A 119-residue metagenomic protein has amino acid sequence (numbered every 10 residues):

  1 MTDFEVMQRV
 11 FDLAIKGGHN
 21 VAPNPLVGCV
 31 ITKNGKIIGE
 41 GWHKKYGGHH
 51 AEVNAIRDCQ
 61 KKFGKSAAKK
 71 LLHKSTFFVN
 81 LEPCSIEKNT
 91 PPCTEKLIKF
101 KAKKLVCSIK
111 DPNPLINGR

Functional and structural regions predicted by a protein language model:
M1-A22: Short, basic/aromatic recognition patches
D3, L26-V27, S75: Acidic, glycine-enriched active-site microenvironments
V6, P23-P25, A51-A55: Short N-terminal amphipathic alpha-helix/helix-capping patch enriched in small hydrophobics with frequent Ser/Thr
V10, G28, C84: Residue-level signal for inorganic ion chemistry
V21-N34: N-terminal glycine-rich anion-binding loops that anchor highly charged ligand groups
I31, I37-R119: Zn2+-dependent cytidine deaminase-like catalytic core
